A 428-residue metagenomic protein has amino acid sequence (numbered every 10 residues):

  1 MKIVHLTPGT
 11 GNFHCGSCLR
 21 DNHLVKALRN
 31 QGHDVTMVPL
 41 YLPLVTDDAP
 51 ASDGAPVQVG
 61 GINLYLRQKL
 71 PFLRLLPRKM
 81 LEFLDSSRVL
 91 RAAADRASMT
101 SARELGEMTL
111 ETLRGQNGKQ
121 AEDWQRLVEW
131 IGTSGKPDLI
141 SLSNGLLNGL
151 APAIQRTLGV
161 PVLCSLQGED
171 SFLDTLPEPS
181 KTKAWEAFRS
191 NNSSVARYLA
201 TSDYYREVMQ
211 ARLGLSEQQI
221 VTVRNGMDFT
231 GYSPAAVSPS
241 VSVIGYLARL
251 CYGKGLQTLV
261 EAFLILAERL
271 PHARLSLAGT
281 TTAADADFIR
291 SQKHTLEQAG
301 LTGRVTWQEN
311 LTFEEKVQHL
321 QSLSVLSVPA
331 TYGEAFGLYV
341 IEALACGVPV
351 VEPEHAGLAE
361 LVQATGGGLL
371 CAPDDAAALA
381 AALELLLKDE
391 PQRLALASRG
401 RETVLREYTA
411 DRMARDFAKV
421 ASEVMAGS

Functional and structural regions predicted by a protein language model:
M37-E129: A conserved catalytic-core segment of Leloir-type glycosyltransferases
V128-G132, S180-Y198: Membrane-proximal helix-turn-helix segments that form the acceptor-binding/catalytic region of lipid-linked
Y204, G226: Carbohydrate-associated surface elements
A236-K254, V260-F263, S276: Conserved donor-binding/catalytic core segment of Leloir-type glycosyltransferases
I289-E314: Nucleotide-activated donor-binding/catalytic signature segment of Leloir-type glycosyltransferases, i.e., the conserved
Q321-A335, V348: Acidic donor-binding loop of glycosyltransferase active sites
A364, L369-A376, L385-E390: Conserved acidic donor-binding segment of nucleotide-sugar-dependent glycosyltransferases
A378, L385, Q392-R406, M413-K419: A short, well-ordered alpha-helix in the C-terminal region of glycosyltransferases
